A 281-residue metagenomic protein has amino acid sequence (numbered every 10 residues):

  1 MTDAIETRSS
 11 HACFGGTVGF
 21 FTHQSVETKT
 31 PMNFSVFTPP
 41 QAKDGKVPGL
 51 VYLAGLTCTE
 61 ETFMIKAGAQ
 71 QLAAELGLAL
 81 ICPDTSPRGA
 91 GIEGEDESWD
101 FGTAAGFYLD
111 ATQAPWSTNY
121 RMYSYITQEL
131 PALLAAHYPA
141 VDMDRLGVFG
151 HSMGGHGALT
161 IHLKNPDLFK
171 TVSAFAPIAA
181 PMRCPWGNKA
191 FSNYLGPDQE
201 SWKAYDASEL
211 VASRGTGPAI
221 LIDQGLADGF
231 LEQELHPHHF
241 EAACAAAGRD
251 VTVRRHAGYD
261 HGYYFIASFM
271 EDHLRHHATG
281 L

Functional and structural regions predicted by a protein language model:
T2-L281: Non-catalytic cap/lid and distal C-terminal segments of serine-dependent acyl enzymes
